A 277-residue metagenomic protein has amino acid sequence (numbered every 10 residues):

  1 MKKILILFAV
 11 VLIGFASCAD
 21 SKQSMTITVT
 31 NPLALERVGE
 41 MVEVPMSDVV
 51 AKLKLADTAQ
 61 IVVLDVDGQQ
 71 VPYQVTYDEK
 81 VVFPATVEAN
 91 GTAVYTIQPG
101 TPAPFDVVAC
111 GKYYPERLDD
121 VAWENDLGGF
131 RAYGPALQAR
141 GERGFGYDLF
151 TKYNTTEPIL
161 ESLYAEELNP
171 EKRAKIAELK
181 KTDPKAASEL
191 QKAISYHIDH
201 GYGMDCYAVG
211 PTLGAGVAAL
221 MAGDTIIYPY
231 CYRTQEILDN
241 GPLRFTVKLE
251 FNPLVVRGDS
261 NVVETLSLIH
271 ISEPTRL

Functional and structural regions predicted by a protein language model:
I4-I13: Sec-dependent N-terminal signal peptides
S21-Y113, R117-D120, R143-I159: Alpha-mannosidase-like glycoside hydrolase catalytic domains involved in N-glycan trimming, generalizing to other
I27-V29, L127, R276: Short, well-ordered beta-strand segments enriched in hydrophobic/aromatic residues
P32, Q98-G201: Beta-strand-rich N-terminal accessory domains
V71, G128-F130, I227-Y228: Short, isolated positions in well-ordered beta-strands
K172-L268: Extended, loop-rich substrate-binding clefts of extracytoplasmic carbohydrate-active enzymes
I269-L277: Residue-level detector of conserved catalytic or cofactor/ligand-binding positions in enzyme active sites
